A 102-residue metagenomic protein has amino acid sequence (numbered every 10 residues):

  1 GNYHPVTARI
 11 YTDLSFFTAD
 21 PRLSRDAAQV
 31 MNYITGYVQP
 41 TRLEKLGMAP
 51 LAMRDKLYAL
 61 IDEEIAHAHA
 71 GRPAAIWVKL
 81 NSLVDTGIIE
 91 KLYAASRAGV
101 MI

Functional and structural regions predicted by a protein language model:
G1-I102: Charged, low-complexity intrinsically disordered terminal segments
